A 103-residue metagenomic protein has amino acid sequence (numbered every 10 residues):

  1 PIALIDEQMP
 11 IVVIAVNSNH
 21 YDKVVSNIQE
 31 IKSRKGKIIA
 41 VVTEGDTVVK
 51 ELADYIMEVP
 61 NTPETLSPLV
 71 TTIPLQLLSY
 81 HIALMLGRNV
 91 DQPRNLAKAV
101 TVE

Functional and structural regions predicted by a protein language model:
P1-E103: A SIS-like phosphosugar-recognition module
